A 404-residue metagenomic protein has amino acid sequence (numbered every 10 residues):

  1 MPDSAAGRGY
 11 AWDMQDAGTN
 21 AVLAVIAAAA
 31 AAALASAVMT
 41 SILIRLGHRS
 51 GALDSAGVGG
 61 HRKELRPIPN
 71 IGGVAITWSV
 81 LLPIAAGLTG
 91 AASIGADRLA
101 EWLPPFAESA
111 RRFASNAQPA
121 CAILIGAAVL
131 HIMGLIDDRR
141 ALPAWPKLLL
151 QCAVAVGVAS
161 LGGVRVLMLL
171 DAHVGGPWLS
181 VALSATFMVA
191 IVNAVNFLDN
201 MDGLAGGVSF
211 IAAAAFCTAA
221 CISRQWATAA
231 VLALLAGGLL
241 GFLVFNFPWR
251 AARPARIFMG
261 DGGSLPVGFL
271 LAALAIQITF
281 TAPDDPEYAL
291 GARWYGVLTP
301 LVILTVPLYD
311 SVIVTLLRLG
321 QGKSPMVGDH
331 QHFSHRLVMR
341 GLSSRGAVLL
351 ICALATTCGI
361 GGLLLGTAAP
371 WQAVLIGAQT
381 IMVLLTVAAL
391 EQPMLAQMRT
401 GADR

Functional and structural regions predicted by a protein language model:
S4, G9-Q15, F280-T281, P286-R404: C-terminal membrane-associated helical module and adjoining short loops/tails
W12-Y309: "…together with the soluble PPM/PP2C metallo-phosphatase catalytic core" -> "…together with the soluble PPM/PP2C
